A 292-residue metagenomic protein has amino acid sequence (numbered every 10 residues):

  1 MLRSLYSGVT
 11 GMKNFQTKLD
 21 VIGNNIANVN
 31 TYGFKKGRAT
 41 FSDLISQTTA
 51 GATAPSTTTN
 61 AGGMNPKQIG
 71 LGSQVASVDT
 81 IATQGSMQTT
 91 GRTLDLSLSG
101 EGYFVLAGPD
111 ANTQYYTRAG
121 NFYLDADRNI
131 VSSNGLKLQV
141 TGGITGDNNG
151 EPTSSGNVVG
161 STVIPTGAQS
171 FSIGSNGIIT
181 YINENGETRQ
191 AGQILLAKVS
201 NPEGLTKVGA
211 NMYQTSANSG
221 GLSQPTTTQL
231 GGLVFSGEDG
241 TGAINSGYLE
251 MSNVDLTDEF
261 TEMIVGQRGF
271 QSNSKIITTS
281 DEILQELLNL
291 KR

Functional and structural regions predicted by a protein language model:
M1-T145, G160, T166-R292: Amphipathic alpha-helical polymerization modules
R128, G150-S154: A gly/proline- and charged-residue-enriched helix-loop-helix capping module
